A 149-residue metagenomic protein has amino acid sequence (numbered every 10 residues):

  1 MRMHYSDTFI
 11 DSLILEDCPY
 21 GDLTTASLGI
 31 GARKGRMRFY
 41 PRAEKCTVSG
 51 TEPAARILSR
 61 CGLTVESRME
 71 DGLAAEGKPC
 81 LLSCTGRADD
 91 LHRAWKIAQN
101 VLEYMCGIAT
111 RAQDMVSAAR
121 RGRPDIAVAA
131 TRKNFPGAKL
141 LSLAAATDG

Functional and structural regions predicted by a protein language model:
R2-G149: Acidic/glycine-rich phosphate/pyrophosphate-binding loops and surrounding catalytic core that coordinate Mg2+
